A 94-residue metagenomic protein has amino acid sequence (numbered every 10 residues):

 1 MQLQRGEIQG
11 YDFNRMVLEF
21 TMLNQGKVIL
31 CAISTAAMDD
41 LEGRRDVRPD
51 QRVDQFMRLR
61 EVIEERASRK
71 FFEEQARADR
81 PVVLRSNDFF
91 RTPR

Functional and structural regions predicted by a protein language model:
M1-K27: Short, charged/polar N-terminal "headpieces" of proteins
M1-L3, V28-I29, T35, S86-R94: Intrinsically disordered, low-complexity regulatory segments
R5-E7, Q25-I33, A76-L84: Short, exposed beta-strand "edge-strand" segments with a Pro/Gly-rich flavor and a Y/T-containing core
I8-G10, R15, I29, D40 (+2 more regions): A broad, structure-centric signal for solvent-exposed, well-ordered loop/edge residues that line or flank functional
E19-E42: A short, structured beta-strand/loop element
R44-R94: Acidic, low-complexity intrinsically disordered segments
